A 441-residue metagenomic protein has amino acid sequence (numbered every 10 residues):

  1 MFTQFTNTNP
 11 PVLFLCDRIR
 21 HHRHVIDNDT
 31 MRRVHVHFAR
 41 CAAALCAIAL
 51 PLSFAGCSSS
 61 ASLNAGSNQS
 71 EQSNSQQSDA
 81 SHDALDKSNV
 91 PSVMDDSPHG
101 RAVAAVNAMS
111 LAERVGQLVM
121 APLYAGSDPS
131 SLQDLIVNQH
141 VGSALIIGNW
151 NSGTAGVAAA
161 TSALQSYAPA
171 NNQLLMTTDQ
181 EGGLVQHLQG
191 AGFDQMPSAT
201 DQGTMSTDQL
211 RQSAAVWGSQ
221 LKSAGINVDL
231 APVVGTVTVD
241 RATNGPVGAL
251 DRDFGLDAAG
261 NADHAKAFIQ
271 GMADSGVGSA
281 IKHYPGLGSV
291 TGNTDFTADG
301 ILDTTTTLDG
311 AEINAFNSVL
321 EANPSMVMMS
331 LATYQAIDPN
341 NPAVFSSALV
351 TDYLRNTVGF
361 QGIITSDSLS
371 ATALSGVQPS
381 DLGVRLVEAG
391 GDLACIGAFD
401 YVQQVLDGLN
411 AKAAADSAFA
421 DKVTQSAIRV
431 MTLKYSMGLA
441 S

Functional and structural regions predicted by a protein language model:
H22-A47: N-terminal export and membrane-targeting signals
F38-R40, S58-A61, A65-T178, G183-H187: N-terminal hydrophobic targeting/anchoring segments and the immediately downstream early-domain regions of hydrolases
S53-G56: C-terminal motif of bacterial Sec signal peptides marking the signal peptidase cleavage site
S110, A155-L164, A259-A418: Second-shell residues forming the walls of enzyme active-site clefts
G116-L123, G142-I146, L174-Q180, V228-P232 (+4 more regions): Hydrophobic faces of well-ordered beta-strands that scaffold small-molecule active sites in alpha/beta enzyme cores
G126-V137, L210-W217, I313-A315, Q378-G383: Short, acidic/polar
L135-T154, L230, A242, L320-N340: Short acidic, glycine-rich surface-loop motifs adjacent to enzyme active sites
Q165-F193, S213-V239, N261-G286: Glycine-rich, aromatic-flanked loop segments that form ligand/cofactor-binding clefts across common enzyme folds
